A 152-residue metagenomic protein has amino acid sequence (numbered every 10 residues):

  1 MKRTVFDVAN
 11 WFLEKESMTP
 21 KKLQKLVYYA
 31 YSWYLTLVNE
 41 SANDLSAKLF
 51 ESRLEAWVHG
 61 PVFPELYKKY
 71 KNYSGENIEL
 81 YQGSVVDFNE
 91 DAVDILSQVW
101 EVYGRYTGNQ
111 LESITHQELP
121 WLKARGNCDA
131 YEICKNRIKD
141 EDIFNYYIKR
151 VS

Functional and structural regions predicted by a protein language model:
M1-S152: Domain-edge interaction signal
